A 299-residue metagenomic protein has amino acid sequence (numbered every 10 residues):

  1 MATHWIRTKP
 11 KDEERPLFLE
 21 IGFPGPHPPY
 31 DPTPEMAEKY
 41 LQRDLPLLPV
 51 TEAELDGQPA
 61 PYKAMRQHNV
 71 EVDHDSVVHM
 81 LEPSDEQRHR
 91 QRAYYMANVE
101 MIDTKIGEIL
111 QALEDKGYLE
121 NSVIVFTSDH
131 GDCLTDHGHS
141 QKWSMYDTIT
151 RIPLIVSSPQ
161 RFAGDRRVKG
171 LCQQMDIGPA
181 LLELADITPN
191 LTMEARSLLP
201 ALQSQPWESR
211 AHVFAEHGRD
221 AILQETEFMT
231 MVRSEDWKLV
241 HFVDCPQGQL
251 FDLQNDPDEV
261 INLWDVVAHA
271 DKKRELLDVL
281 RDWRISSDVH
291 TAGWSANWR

Functional and structural regions predicted by a protein language model:
M1-H4, E35, E108, D176 (+4 more regions): Alpha-helical elements of Rossmann-like donor-binding domains used by nucleotide-donor carbohydrate transfer enzymes
T3, R7, L239, W264 (+1 more regions): Residue-level detection of beta-strand scaffold positions
W5-I6, L110, L202, L280 (+1 more regions): Hydrophobic residues within well-ordered, non-membrane alpha-helices that form the packing/core of soluble catalytic
W5-L171, L184-T192, H241-D244, E259 (+1 more regions): Active-site-proximal cap/lid insertion segments
P10, H130-D136, S157, F162 (+5 more regions): C-terminal cap/loop subdomain of S1 sulfatases and analogous C-terminal strand-loop tails that border
F18, D256, L276: A residue-level signal for conserved active-site and pocket-lining positions in enzyme catalytic cores
N69-Q87, L263-R299: Long, internal low-complexity/basic segments
